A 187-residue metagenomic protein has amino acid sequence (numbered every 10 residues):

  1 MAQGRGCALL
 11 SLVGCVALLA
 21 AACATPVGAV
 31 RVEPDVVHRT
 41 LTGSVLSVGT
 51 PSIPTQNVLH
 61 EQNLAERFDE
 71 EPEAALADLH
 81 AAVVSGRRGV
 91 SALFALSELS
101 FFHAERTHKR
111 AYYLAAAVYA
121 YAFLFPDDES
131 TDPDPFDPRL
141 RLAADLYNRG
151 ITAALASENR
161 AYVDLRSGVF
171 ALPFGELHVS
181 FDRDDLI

Functional and structural regions predicted by a protein language model:
M1-L12: Bacterial N-terminal signal peptides that target proteins for export
G14-A17: Processing junctions and N-termini across compartments
L19-A22: C-terminal motif of bacterial Sec signal peptides marking the signal peptidase cleavage site
A24-R106, R110-D182: N-terminal alpha-helical interaction modules that lie
R183-I187: Extended, non-transmembrane interaction/recognition domains
